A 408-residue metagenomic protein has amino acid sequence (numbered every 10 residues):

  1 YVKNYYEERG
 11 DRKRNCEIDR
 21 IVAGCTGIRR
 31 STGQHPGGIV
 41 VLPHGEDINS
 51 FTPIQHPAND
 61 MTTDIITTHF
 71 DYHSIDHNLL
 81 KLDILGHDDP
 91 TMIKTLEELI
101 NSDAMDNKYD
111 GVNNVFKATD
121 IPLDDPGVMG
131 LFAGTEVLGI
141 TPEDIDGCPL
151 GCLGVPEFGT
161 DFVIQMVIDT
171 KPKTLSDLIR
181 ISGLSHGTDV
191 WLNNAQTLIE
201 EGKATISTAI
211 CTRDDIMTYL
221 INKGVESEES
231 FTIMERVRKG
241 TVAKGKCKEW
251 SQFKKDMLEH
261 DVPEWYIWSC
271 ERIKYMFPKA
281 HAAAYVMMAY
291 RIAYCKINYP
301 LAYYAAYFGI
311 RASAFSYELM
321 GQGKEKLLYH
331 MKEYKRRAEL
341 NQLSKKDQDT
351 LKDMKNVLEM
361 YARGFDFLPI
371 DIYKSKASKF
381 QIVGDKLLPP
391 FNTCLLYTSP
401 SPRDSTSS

Functional and structural regions predicted by a protein language model:
Y1-S399, R403, S408: Noncatalytic, beta-rich nucleic-acid-contacting surfaces in large DNA/RNA-processing enzymes
